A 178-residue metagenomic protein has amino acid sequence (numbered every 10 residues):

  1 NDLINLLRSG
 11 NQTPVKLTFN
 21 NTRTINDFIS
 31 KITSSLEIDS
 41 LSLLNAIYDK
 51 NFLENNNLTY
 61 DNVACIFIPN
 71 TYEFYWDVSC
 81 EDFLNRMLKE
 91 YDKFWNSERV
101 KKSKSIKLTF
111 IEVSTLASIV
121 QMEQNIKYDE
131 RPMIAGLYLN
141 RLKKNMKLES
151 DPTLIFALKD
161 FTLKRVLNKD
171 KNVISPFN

Functional and structural regions predicted by a protein language model:
N1-S35, L43, I47: Membrane-embedded segments
T18, L36, L41-L44, F52-N178: Bacterial extracytoplasmic/cell-wall-associated proteins, especially those involved in peptidoglycan
